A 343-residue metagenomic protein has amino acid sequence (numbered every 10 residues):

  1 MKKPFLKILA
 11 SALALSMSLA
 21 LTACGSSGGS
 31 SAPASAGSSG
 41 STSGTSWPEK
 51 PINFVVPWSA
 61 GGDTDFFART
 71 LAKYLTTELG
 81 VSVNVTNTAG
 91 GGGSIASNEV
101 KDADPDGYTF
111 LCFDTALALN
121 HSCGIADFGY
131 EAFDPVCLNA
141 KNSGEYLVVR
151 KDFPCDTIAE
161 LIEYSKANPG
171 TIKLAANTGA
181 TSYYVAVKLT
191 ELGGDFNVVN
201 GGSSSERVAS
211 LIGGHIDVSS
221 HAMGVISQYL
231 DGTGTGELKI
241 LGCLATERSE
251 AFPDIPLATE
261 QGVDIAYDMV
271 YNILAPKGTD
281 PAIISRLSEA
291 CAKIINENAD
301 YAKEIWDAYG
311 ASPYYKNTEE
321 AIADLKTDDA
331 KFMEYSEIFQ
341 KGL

Functional and structural regions predicted by a protein language model:
M1-N53, L343: Short, low-complexity disordered leader/linker segments with a strong preference for bacterial N-terminal type II
A23, G92, D104, T157 (+4 more regions): Conserved functional loop/turn residues at catalytic and ligand-binding sites
A36-D134, T171, T178-S182, E191-S220 (+4 more regions): N-terminal (or domain-start) structured segment
E49-P51, E191, T279-L343: An extracytoplasmic/periplasmic, membrane-proximal ligand-sensing/linker region
L75, D102-G107, S122-E206, E260 (+1 more regions): Hinge/capping helix and adjacent helix->loop/strand transition within the periplasmic-binding protein
T88, V136, L241-C243: Hydrophobic residues at beta-strand termini and immediately following loops that shape nucleotide-binding pockets
D114-T115, K151, A222-G224, A245 (+1 more regions): Short secondary-structure boundary segments
I226-N298, A302, T327-A330: C-terminal lobe and pocket-closing loops of periplasmic/extracytoplasmic Venus-flytrap solute-binding proteins
